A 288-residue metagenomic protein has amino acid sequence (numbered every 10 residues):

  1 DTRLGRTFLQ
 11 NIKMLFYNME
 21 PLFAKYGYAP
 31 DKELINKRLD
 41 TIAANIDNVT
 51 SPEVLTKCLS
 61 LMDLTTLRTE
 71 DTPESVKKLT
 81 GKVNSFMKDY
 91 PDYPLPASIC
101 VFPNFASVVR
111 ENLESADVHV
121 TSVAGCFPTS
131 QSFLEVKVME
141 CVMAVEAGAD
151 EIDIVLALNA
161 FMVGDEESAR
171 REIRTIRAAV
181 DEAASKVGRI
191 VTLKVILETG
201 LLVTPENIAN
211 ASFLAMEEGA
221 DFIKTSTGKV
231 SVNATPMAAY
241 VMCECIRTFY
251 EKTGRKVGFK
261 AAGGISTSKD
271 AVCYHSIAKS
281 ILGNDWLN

Functional and structural regions predicted by a protein language model:
F16-E111, D117-S122: Conserved N-terminal beta1-alpha1 strand-loop-helix module at the mouth
P52, T72-Y93, S107-E111, S115-V118 (+3 more regions): Alpha/beta enzyme core
M62, T121, T227, A262-G263 (+1 more regions): Short glycine-rich loop/turn motifs that provide flexible caps or phosphate-binding loops at active sites
S98-F102, K194-L197, G258-G264, N288: Extended hydrophobic secondary-structure segments that form protein cores and membrane-embedded regions
C100-V101, S122, I154, K224-T225 (+1 more regions): General beta-strand structural signal in soluble alpha/beta enzymes
